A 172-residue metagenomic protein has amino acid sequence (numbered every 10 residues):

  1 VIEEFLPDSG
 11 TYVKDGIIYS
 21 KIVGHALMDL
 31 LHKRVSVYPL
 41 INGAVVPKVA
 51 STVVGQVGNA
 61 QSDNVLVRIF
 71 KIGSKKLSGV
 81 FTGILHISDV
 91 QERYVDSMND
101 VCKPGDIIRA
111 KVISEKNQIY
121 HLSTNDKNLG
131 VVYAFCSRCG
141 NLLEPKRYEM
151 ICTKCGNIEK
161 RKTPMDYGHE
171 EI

Functional and structural regions predicted by a protein language model:
V1-I172: Single-stranded RNA-binding regions, centering on S1/OB-family and related RNA-binding modules
